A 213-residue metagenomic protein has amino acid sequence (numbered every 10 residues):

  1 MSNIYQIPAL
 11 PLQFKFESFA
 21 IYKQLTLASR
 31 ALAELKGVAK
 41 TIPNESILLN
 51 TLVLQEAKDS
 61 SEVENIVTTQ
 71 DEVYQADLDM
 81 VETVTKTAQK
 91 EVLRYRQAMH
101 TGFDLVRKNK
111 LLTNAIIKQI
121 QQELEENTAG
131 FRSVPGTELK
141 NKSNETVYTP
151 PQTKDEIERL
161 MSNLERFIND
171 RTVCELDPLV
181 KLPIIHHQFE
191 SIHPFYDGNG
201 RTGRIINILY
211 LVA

Functional and structural regions predicted by a protein language model:
M1-A213: FIC/Doc superfamily catalytic core
